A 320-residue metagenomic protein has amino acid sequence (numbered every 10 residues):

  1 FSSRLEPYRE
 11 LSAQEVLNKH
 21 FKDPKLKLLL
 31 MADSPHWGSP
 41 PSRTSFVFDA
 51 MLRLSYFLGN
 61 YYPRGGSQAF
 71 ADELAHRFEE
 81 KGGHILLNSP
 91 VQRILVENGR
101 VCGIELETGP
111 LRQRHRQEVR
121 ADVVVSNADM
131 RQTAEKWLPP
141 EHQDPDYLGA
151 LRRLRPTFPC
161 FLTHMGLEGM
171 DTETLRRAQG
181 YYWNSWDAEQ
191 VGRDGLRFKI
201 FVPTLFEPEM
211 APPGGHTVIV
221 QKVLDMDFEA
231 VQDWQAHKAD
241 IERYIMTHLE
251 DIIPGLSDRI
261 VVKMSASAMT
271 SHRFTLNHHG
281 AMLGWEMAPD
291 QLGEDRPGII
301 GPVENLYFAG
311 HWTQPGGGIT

Functional and structural regions predicted by a protein language model:
F1-T44: Rossmann-like flavin
D23-W37, R197-K199, G255-P315: A glycine-rich dinucleotide-binding beta-alpha-beta segment and adjacent secondary-structure elements that constitute
L29-Y61, G301-E304: Active-site-adjacent "gating/activation" loops or surface patches in catalytic cores
T44, P208-G215, P297-G301: Short glycine/proline-enriched loop/turn "hinge" motifs that connect secondary-structure elements and lie
A50-H115: Helical element adjacent to the flavin cofactor pocket in flavoenzyme catalytic cores
Q92-P212: Mid-domain catalytic core of redox enzymes that form a hydrophobic substrate pocket/lid adjacent to a catalytic redox
V125, M165, V220, I245 (+3 more regions): Hydrophobic, well-ordered secondary-structure elements that form the walls of internal hydrophobic environments
E168-M269: C-terminal segments that line or cap access tunnels to active or ligand-binding sites in enzymes and enzyme-associated
